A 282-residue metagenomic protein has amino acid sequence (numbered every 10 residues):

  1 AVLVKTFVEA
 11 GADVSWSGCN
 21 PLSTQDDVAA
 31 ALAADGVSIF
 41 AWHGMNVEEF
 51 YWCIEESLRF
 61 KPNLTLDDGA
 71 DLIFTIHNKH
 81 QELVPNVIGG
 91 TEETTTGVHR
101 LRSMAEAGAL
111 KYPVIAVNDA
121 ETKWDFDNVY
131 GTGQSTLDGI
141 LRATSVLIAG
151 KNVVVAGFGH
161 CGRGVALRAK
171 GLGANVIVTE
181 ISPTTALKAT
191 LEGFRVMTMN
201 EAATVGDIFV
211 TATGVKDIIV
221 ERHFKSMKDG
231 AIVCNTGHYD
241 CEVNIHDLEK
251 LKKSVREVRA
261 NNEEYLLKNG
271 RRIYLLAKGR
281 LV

Functional and structural regions predicted by a protein language model:
A1-E121, R256, A260, L267-G270 (+1 more regions): N-terminal ligand-binding/catalytic initiation module
A1-V4, V8-G11, D127, G131-V205 (+1 more regions): Glycine-rich phosphate/diphosphate-binding loop of Rossmann-like nucleotide-binding domains
L3-V4, D27-A30, W52-C53, F74-Q81 (+5 more regions): Short acidic, glycine/serine/threonine-rich loops at helix termini
A12, V37, P62-N63, A70-F74 (+7 more regions): Generic secondary-structure signature for well-ordered alpha-helical cores
D13-S15, H43, Y112-G150, I245-V282: Adenosine-phosphate binding glycine-rich loop
N20, I181-S182, Y239: Residues in the short beta-alpha loop(s) of Rossmann-like NAD(P)-binding domains
I73-F74, T122-W124, G162-R163, T185-A186 (+3 more regions): Flexible loop/turn segments at secondary-structure boundaries
A186, T190-R271: Rossmann-like adenosine-cofactor binding region
